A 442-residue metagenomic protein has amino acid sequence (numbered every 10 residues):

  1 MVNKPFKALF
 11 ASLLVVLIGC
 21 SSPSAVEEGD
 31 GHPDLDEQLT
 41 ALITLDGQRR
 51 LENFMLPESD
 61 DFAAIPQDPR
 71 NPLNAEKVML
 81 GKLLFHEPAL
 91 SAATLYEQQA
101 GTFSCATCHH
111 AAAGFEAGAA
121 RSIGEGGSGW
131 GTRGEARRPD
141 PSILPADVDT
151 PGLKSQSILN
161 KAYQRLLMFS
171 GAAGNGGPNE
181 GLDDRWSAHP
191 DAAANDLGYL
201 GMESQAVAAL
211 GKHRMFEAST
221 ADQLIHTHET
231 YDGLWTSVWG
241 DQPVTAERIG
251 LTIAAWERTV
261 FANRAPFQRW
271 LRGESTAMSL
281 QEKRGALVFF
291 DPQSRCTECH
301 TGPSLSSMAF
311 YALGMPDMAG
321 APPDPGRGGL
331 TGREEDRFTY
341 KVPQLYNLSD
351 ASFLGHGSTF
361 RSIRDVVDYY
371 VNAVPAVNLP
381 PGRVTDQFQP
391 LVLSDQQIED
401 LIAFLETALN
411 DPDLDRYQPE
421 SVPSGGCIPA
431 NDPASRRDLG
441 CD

Functional and structural regions predicted by a protein language model:
M1-N3: N-terminal hydrophobic targeting signals that begin at the initiator methionine
P5-K7, C20-D442: Periplasmic c-type cytochrome electron-transfer domains
F10-G19: Bacterial N-terminal signal peptides
